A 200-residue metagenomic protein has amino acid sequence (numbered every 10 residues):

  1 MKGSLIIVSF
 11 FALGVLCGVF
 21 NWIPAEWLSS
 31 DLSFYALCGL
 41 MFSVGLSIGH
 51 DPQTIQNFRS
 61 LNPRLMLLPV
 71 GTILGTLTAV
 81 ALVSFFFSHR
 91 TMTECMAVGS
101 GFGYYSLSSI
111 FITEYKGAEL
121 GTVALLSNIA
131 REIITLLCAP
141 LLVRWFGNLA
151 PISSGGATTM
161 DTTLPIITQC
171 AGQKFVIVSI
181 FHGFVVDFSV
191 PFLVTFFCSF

Functional and structural regions predicted by a protein language model:
M1-T76, M92-G103: Helical membrane-embedded segments and adjacent short helical loop/helix-boundary regions of multi-pass membrane
W22, F87-H89, K116, G147 (+1 more regions): Short helix-capping/hinge motifs at transmembrane helix termini and TM-loop junctions
C38, T135-L136, T163, P191: Hydrophobic transmembrane alpha-helices of multi-pass small-molecule transporters
L46-N57, S84, I110, A139-V143 (+1 more regions): C-terminal ends of transmembrane helices
P52-V80, G121-I133, V178-V186: Entry/N-cap segments of selected transmembrane alpha helices and their immediately preceding amphipathic helices
M66-I112, A130-F146: Transmembrane alpha-helices that form the ion-translocation and gating core of multi-pass ion transport proteins
T93-I133, N148-F181: Alpha-helical membrane segments and immediately flanking helix-loop junctions that form or couple to the substrate/ion
S189-F200: Juxtamembrane boundary at the C-terminal end of a transmembrane helix
